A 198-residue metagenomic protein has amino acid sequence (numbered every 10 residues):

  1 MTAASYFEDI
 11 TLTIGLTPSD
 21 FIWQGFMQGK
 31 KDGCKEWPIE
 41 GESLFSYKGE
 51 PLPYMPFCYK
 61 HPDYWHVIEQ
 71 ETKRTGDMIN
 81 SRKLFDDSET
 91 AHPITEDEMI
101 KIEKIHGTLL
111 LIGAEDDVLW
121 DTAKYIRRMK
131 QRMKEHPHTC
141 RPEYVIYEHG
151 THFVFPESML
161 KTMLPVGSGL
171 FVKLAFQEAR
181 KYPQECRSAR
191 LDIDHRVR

Functional and structural regions predicted by a protein language model:
M1-V67, R82-I94: Primarily recognizes the serine-hydrolase "nucleophile elbow" in alpha/beta-hydrolase and SGNH/GDSL folds
E8-D9, K134-T139: Short helix-capping segments at alpha-helix termini
S43, Y47-K83, S158-R180: Charged, glycine/proline-rich intrinsically disordered loops and linkers
E89, R127, H138-R198: C-terminal catalytic histidine-bearing segment of alpha/beta-hydrolase fold enzymes
E98, G107, D121-E135, E143 (+1 more regions): Short alpha-helix in the alpha/beta-hydrolase fold that links the catalytic acid
I105-H106, L110-D117: Short beta-strand/loop motif that positions the catalytic acidic residue of the alpha/beta-hydrolase fold
E115-W120, T151-V154: Acidic catalytic loop of the alpha/beta-hydrolase fold
